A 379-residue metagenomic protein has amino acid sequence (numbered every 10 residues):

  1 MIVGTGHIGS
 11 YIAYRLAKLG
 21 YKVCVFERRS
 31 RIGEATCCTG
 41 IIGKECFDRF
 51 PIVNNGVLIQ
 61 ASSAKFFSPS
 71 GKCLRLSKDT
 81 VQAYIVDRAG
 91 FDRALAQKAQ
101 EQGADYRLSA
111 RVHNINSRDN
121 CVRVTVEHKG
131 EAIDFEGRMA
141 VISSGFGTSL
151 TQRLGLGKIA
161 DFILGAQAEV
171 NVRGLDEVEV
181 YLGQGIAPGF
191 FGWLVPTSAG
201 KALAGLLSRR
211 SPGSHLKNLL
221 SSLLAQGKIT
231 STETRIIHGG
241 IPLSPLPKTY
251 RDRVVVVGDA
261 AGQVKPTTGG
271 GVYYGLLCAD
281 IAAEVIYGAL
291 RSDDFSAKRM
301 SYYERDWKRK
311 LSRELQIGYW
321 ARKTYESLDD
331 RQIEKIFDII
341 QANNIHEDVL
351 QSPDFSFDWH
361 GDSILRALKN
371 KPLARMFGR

Functional and structural regions predicted by a protein language model:
V3, I142-S143, V256: Redox-cofactor binding/interface segments in oxidoreductases and associated redox assembly factors
V3-T5, Y14-C37: Glycine-rich FAD pyrophosphate-binding loop
G9-S10: N-terminal Rossmann-fold NAD(P) dinucleotide-binding loop
R15, K98-E233, G262: Predominantly flavin-linked oxidoreductase catalytic cores and closely associated redox partners
V23, D134, V255: Hydrophobic "anchor" residues on beta-strands that sit immediately upstream of conserved functional sites
G43-A94: A conserved beta-strand/loop capping segment in the N-terminal third of enzymes that catalyze redox or closely related
N114, R210-I286, L290, A297: FAD/FMN-dependent oxidoreductases across multiple families
Y287-R379: C-terminal helical "tail/cap" subdomain of flavin- and related membrane-associated enzymes
